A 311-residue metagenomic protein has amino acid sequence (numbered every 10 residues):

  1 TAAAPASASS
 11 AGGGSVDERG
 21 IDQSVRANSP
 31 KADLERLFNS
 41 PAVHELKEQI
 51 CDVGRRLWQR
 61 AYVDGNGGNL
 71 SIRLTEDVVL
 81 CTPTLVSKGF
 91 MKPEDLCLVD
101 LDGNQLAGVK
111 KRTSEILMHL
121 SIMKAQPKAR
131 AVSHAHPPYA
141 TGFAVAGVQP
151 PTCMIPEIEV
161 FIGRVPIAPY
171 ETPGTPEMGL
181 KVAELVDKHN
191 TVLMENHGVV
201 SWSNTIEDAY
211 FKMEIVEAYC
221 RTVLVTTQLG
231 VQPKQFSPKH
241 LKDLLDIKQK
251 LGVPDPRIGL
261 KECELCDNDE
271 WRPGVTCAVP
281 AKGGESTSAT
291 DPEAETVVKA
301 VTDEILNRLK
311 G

Functional and structural regions predicted by a protein language model:
T1-G311: Glycine-rich flexible loops
